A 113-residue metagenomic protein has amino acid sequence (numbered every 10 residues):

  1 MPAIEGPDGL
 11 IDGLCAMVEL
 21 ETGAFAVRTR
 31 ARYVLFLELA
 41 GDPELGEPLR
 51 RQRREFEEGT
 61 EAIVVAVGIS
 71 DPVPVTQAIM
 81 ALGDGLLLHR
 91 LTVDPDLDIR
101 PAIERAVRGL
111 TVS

Functional and structural regions predicted by a protein language model:
M1, T29, T60, L87-D94: Short amphipathic alpha-helical interaction/hinge segments
M1-T29, T76-I79: Hydrophobic alpha-helical connector segments
D12, G23-G46: Amphipathic alpha-helical segments used for helix-helix packing
C15-V18, F36-L37, E61, V65: Amphipathic alpha-helical segments within well-ordered protein domains
E21, L39-A40, L86, R90-L91: Generic structural signal for hydrophobic core residues of well-folded globular domains
V27, A31, P48-E55, G59-A62: Short, solvent-exposed amphipathic helices
L45-R50, R54, V65-S113: Hydrophobic/aromatic-rich alpha-helical bundle segments in the mid-to-C-terminal region
